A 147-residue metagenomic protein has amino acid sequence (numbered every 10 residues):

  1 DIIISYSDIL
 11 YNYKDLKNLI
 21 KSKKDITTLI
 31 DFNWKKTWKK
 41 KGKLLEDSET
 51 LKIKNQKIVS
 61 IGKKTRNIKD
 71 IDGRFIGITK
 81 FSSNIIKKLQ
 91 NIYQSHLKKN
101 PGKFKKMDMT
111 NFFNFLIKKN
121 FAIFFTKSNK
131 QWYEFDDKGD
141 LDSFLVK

Functional and structural regions predicted by a protein language model:
D1-L10: Short beta-strand-to-loop acidic/aromatic patch adjacent to the donor-nucleotide binding site
I2, I26-T27, I123: Hydrophobic anchor at the start of a short beta-strand that flanks the dinucleotide cofactor-binding loop
S5, L44-L45, K119: Short, basic and Ser/Thr-rich N-terminal targeting/leader segments
Y6, I30, K127: Short loop/edge segments at beta-strand edges and connector loops that shape dinucleotide/nucleotide cofactor-binding
N12-I92: Conserved core of the sugar-phosphate nucleotidyltransferase
K54, D70-K147: Conserved alpha/beta core of the MobA/IspD/sugar-nucleotide pyrophosphorylase nucleotidyltransferase superfamily
